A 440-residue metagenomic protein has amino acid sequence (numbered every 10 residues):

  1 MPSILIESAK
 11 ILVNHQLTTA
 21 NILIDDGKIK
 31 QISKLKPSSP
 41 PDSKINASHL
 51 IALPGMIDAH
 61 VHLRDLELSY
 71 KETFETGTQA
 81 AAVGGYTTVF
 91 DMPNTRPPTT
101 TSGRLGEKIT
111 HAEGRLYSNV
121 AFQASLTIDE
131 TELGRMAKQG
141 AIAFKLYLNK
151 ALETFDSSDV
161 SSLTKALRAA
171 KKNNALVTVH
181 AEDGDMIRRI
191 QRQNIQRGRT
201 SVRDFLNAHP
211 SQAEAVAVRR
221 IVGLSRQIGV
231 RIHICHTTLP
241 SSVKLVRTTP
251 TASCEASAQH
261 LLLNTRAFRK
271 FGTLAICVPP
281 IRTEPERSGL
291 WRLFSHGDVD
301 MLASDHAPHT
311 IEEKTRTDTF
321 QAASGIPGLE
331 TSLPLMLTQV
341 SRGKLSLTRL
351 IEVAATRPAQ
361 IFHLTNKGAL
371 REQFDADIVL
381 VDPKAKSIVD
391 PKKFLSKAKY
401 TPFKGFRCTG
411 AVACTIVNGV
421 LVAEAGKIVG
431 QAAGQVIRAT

Functional and structural regions predicted by a protein language model:
M1-S39: N-terminal metal-binding scaffold of metallo-dependent hydrolase/deaminase domains
A9, D318, D375-R438: C-terminal cap of metal-dependent C-N hydrolases
A9, G27, H49, H60 (+14 more regions): Divalent metal-coordination and catalytic microenvironments
K36-L53: Active-site metal-binding motif and surrounding structural segment of the metallo-beta-lactamase
L50-R115: Metal-associated gating/positioning segment near the N- to mid-region
S102-S118, T164-V179: Alpha-helix-loop-beta-strand connector modules within alpha/beta enzyme cores
T131-L302: Histidine/acidic residue-rich metal-binding segments in metalloenzymes
T200-R220, L224-G229, S295-H296, D300-L302 (+1 more regions): His/Asp/Glu-enriched, well-ordered alpha-helical/loop segment that forms or immediately abuts the divalent-metal
